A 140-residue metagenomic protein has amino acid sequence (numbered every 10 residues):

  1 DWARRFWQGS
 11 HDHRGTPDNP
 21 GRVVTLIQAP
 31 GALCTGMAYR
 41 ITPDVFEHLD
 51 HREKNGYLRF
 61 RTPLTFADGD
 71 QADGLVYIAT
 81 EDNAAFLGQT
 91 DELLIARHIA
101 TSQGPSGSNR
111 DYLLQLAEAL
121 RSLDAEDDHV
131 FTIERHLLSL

Functional and structural regions predicted by a protein language model:
D1-L140: Glycine-aromatic micro-motifs
